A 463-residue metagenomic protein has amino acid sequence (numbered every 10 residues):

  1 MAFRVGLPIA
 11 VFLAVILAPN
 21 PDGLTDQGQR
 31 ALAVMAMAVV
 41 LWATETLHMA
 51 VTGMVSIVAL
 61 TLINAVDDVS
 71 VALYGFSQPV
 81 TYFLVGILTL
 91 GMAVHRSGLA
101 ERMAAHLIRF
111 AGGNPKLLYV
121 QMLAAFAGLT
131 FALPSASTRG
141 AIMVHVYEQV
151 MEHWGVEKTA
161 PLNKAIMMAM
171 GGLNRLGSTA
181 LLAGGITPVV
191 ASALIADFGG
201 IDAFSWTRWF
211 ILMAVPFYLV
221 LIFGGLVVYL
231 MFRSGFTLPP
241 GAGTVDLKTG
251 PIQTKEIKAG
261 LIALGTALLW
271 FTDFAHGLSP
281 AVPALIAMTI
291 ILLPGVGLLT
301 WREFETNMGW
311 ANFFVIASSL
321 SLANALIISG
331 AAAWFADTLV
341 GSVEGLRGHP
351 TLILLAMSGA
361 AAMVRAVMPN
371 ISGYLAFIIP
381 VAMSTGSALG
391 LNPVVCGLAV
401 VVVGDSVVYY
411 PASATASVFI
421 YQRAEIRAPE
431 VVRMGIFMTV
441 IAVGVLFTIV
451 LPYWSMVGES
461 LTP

Functional and structural regions predicted by a protein language model:
M1-L17, A136-R139, E157-P161, M168-G250 (+1 more regions): Juxtamembrane and boundary regions of transmembrane helices in multi-pass small-molecule transporters and channels
A18-A33, S77-T89, R139, P216-Y218 (+4 more regions): Structural signature of hydrophobic alpha-helical transmembrane segments
D22-Q27, A36-V55, L226, I252-I257 (+2 more regions): Flexible hinge motifs at transmembrane-helix junctions and intramembrane kinks/re-entrant loops in multi-pass membrane
D22-R30, L41-T46, V69-P79, A203-V215 (+5 more regions): Interfacial loop-to-helix junctions that mark the boundaries of transmembrane helices in multi-pass membrane
M37, V51, V55-E157, A311-N312 (+1 more regions): Membrane-embedded alpha-helical segments and adjacent helix-loop junctions characteristic of multi-pass solute
V40-H48, A125-S135, G171-L182, L269-A275 (+2 more regions): Transmembrane alpha-helix interface/packing and boundary motifs in multi-pass membrane proteins, characterized by
I63-V66, R96-A100, R109-G113, V150-K164 (+5 more regions): Juxtamembrane helix-boundary/capping and inter-helix hinge elements in multi-pass membrane proteins
T266-L269, S318-D337, G390, V394 (+1 more regions): Hydrophobic alpha-helical transmembrane segments in multi-pass integral membrane proteins
